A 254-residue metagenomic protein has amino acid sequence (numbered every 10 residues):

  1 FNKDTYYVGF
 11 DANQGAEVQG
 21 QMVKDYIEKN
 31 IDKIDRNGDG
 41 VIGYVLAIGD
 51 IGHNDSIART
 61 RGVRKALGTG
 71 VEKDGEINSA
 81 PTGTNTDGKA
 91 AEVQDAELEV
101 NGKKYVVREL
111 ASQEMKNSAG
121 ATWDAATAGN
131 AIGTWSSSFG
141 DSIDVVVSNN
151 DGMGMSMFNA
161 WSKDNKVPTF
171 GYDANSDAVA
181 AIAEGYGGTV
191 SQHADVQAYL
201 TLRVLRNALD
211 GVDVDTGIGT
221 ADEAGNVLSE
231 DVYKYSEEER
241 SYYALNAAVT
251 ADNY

Functional and structural regions predicted by a protein language model:
F1-Y254: A residue-level marker of the well-folded mature domains of exported/periplasmic proteins
